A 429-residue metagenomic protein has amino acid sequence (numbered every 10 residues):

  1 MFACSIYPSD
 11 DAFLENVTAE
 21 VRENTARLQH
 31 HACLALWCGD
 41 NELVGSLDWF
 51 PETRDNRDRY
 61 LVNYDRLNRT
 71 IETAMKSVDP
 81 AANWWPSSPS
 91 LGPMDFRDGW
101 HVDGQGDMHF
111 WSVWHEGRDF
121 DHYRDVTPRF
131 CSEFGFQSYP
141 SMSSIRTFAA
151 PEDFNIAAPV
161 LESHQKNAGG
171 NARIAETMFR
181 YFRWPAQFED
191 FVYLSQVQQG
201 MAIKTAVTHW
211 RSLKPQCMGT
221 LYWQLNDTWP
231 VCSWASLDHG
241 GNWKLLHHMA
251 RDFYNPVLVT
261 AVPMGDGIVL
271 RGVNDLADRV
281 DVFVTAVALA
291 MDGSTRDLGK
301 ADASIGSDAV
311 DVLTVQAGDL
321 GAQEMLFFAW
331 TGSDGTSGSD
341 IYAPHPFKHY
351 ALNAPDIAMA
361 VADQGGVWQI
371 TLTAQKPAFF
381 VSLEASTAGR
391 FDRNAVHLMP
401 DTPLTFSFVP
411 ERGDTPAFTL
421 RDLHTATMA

Functional and structural regions predicted by a protein language model:
Y7-R97, H101, Q198-M201, G240-G241: Active-site neighborhood of glycoside hydrolase catalytic domains
W37, T73-K76, W85-S88, G92-D95 (+2 more regions): Substrate-binding clefts and catalytic carboxylate motifs of secreted carbohydrate-active enzymes
R251-V284, F347-T373: Surface beta-strand/loop "capping" patches
G272-N274, A288, A317, W330 (+2 more regions): Hydrophobic beta-strand positions in extracellular immunoglobulin-like domains
D278-V284, A378-V381, P416: Short beta-strand/loop motifs in extracellular/secreted proteins, especially within beta-sandwich accessory domains
F283-Q323, A388-D414: Intrinsically disordered, low-complexity Pro/Gly/Ser/Thr-rich segments with frequent PxxP/GP/PP motifs and embedded
V312-P355, E411-A429: Terminal connector regions
L352-P400, F406-V409, L423: C-terminal accessory/binding modules appended to enzymatic or scaffolding proteins
